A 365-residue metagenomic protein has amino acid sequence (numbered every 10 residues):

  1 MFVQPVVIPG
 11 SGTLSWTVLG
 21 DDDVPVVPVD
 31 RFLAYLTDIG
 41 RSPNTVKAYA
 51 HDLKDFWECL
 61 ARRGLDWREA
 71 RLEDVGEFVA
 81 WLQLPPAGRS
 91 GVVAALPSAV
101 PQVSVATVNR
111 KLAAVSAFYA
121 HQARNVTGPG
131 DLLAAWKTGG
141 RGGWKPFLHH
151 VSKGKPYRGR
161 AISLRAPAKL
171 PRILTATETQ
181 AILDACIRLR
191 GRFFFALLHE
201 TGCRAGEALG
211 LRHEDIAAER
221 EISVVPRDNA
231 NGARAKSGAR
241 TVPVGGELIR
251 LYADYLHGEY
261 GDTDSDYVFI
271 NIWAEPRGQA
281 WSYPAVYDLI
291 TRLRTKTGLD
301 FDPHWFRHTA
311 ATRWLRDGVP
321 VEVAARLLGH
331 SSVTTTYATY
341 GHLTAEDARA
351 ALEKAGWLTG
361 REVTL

Functional and structural regions predicted by a protein language model:
M1-V3, A355-L365: C-terminal secondary-structure termini that scaffold catalytic or DNA-interacting sites
S11, G128-Q180, I272-R277: Flexible interdomain linker/hinge and immediately adjacent N-terminus of the catalytic tyrosine-recombinase domain
V29-N44, K54-H150, A181: N-terminal core-binding DNA-recognition domain of tyrosine recombinases/integrases
N125-P129, L198-R220, E322-V323: Short, charged phosphate-coordinating catalytic segments
A166-A168, R172-A205, L209: Basic, Lys/Arg- and aromatic-enriched nucleic-acid-binding interface segment
G206, G210-R250: Conserved tyrosine-mediated DNA breakage-rejoining catalytic core shared by Y-recombinases
G245-L299: Active-site/catalytic core of tyrosine-dependent DNA strand-transfer enzymes
Y287-R326, H330-V333, H342, E353: Short, basic (Lys/Arg/His-rich) helix/loop patches that form interaction surfaces in the mid-to-C-terminal regions
